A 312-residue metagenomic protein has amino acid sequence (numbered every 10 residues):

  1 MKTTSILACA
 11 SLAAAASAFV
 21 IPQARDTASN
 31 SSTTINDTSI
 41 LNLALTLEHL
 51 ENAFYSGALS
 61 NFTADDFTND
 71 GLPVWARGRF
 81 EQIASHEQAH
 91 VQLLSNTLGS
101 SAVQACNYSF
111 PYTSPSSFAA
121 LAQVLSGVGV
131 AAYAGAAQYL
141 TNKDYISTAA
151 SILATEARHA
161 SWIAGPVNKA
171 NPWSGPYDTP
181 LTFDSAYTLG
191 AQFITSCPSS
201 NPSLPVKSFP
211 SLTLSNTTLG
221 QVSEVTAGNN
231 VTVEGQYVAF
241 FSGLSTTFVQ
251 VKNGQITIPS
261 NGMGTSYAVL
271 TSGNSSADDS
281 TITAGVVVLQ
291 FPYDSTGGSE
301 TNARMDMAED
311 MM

Functional and structural regions predicted by a protein language model:
M1-T27, M311-M312: Fungal secretory targeting signals
I21-M312: All-alpha RGS (Regulator of G-protein Signaling) helical domain and cognate RGS-like helical scaffolds
